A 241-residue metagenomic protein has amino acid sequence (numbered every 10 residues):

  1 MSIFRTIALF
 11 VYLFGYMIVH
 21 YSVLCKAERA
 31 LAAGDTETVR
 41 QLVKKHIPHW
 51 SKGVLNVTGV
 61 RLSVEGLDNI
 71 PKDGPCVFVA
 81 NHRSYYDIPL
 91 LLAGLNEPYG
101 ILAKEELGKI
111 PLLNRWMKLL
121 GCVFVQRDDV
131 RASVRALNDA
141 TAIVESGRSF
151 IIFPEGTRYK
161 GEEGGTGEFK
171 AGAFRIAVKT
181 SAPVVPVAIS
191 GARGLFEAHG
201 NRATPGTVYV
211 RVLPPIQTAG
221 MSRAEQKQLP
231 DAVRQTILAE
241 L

Functional and structural regions predicted by a protein language model:
I3-F4, V134-L241: Non-catalytic C-terminal accessory region of glycerolipid acyltransferases and related lyso-lipid remodeling enzymes
I3-R29: A hydrophobic membrane-anchoring feature enriched in long, contiguous, low-charge segments that mark signal-anchor
I3-V11, V39-V43, A177: Structural motif marking the loop-to-transmembrane transition
H20-A33, R40-K44, L55-V57, K72-V130: Catalytic core of membrane glycerolipid acyltransferases/transacylases, capturing the structured, soluble-facing
H49, G53-P75: A short, well-structured juxtamembrane/interface segment
K52, P89, F174-R175: Active-site phosphate/pyrophosphate- and oxyanion-stabilizing loops and adjacent acidic/basic residues in soluble
V64, F78, I101, I152 (+1 more regions): Generic preference for hydrophobic
E65, L102-K104, Q126-R127, P154 (+1 more regions): Thr-Gly-centered strand-to-loop micro-motif
